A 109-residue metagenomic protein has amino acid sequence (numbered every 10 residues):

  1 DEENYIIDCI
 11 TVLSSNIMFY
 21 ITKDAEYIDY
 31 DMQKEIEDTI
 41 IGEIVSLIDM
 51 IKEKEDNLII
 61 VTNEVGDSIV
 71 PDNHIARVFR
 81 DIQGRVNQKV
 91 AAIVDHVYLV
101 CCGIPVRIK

Functional and structural regions predicted by a protein language model:
D1-T11, I17: Conserved nucleotide-sensing/catalytic segment adjacent to the nucleotide-binding pocket in NTP-handling enzymes
V12-K109: Replace "adjacent to P-loop NTPase cores in ATP/GTP-dependent enzymes" with "adjacent to NTP-binding cores
